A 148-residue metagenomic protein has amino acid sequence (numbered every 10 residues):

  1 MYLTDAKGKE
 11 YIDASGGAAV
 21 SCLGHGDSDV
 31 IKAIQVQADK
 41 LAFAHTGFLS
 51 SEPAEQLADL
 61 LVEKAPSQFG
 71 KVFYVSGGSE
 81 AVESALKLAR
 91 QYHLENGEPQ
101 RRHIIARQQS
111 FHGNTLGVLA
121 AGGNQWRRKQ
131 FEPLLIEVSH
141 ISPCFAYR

Functional and structural regions predicted by a protein language model:
M1, S79, Q109: Active-site metal-binding loops of divalent metal-dependent hydrolases
M1-D13: Active-site and channel-lining beta-strand-loop segments that bind or position nucleotide-derived/phosphorylated
T4, I105, S142: Residues in well-ordered beta-strands of folded domains
T4-D5, L23-G24, V118-G122: Short beta-strand-to-turn element immediately C-terminal to the catalytic PLP-Schiff-base lysine in fold type I
K9, R102, L135-V138: Sequence-level motif detector for i,i+2 pairs with an aromatic at +2
E10-E98, I105: Glycine-rich loop-to-alpha-helix module at the N-terminal edge of alpha/beta enzyme cores
R101-H103, S110: A short helix-loop
Q108-R148: PLP-dependent aminotransferase-class I/II
